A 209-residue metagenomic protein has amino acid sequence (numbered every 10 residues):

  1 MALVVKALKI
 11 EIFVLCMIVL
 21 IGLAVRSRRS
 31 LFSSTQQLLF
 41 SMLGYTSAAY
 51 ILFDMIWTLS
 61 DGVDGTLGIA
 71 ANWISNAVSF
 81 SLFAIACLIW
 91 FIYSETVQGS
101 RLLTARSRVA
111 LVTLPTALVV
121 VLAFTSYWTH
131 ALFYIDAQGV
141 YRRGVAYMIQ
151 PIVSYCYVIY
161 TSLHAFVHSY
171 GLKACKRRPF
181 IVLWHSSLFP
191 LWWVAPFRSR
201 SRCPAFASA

Functional and structural regions predicted by a protein language model:
M1, S30-Q37, G65, T104-L111 (+3 more regions): Hydrophobic, membrane-facing alpha-helical anchors
M1-A2, V25: Short, Lys/Arg-rich, polar N-terminal cytosolic tail immediately upstream of the first transmembrane signal-anchor
L3-C16, V119-L163: Extracellular-loop-to-transmembrane junctions of the mid-late helices
K9-L31, T35-Y93, L111-T129, L183-S199: Hydrophobic alpha-helical transmembrane segments of multi-pass membrane proteins
L20-R26, I89-Y93, P151-A174: Alpha-helical transmembrane segments in multipass membrane proteins, preferentially the mid-helix core
R26-F40, E95-R108, V167-P179: Membrane-interface helix-boundary motifs at transmembrane edges
L67-A77, D136-M148, P204-A209: Non-cytosolic membrane-interface motifs at loop->transmembrane helix junctions
F166-A209: Interfacial "cap-and-anchor" motif at the non-cytosolic start of specific transmembrane alpha-helices
